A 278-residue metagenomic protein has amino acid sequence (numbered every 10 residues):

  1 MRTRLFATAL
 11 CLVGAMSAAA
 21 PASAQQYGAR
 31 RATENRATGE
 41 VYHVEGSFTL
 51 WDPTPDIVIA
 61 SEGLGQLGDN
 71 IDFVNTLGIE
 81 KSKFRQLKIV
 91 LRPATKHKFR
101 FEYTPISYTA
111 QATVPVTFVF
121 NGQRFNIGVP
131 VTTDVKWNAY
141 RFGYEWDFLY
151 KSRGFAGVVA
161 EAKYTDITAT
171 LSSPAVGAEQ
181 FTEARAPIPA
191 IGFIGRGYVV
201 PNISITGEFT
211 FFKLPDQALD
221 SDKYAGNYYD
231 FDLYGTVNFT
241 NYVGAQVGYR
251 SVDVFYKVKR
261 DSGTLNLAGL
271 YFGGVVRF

Functional and structural regions predicted by a protein language model:
M1-E40: Cleavable N-terminal export/targeting peptides
A24-I106, R277-F278: Short glycine/proline- and aromatic-enriched beta-strand/turn motifs that initiate or cap beta-hairpins
G46-D52, F101-P105, V158-Y164, G195 (+3 more regions): Transmembrane beta-barrel strands of outer-membrane/channel proteins
G46-F48, L87-L91, F142-W146, A160-A162 (+4 more regions): Residues on the lipid-exposed face of transmembrane beta-strands in outer-membrane beta-barrel proteins
T54-S82, P105-N138, Y164-A186, L214-Y224 (+1 more regions): Extracellular/periplasm-exposed beta-strand and loop segments of Gram-negative cell-envelope proteins, dominated by
K96-F99, S152-G154, P201-I205, F239-A245: Repeated loop/turn-to-beta-strand initiation elements of outer-membrane beta-barrel proteins
G177-Q217: A mid-sequence, solvent-exposed acidic-amphipathic segment
A186-G192, S204, G226-Y234, L265-Y271: Transmembrane beta-barrel architecture of outer membranes
